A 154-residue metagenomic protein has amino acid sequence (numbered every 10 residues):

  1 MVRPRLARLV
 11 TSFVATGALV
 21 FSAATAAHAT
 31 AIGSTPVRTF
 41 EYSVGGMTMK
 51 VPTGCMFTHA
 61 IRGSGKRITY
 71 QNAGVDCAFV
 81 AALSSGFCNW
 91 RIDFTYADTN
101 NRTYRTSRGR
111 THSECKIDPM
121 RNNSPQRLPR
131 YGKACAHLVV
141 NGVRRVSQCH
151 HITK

Functional and structural regions predicted by a protein language model:
M1-A29: Secretory targeting and sorting signals
T30-A31, K50, R102, R130 (+1 more regions): Ribonuclease/tRNase effector modules and their secretory precursors
A31-T99: Short, surface-exposed binding/anchoring microloops in extracellular/periplasmic proteins
C55, C77, C88, C115 (+2 more regions): Cysteine-centric signal of extracytoplasmic or virion-exposed proteins
I61, L83, F94, M120-S124 (+2 more regions): Secreted/processed peptides and extracellular or luminal domains of membrane proteins
N100-I117, H151-I152: Solvent-exposed serine/threonine-rich low-complexity stretches and specific carbohydrate-binding patches
G109-K133: Short, solvent-exposed, Trp/other aromatic-anchored flexible loops in extracytoplasmic proteins
P125-P129, K133-T153: Short, exposed beta-strand-loop hairpins at the edges of beta-sheets in extracellular/periplasmic proteins
